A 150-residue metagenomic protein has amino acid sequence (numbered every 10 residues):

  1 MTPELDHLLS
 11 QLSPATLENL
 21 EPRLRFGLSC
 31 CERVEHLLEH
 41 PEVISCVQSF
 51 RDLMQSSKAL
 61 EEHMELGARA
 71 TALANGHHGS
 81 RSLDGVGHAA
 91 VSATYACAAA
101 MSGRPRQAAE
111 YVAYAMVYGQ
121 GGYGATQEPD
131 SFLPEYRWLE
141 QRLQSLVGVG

Functional and structural regions predicted by a protein language model:
M1-G150: Structured binding/interaction patches within domain cores
